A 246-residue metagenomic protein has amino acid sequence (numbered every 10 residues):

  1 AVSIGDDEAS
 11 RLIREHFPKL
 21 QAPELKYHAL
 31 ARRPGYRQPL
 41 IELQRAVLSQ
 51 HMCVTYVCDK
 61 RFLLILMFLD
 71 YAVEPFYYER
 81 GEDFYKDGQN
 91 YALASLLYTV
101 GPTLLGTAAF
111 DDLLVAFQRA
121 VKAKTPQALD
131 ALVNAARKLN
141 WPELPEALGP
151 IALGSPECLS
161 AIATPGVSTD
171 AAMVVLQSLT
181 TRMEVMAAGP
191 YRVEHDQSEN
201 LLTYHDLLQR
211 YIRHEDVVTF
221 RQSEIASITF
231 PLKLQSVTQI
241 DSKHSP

Functional and structural regions predicted by a protein language model:
A1-R33, Q38-T55: An N-terminal structural lobe/cap that precedes and organizes the functional/catalytic core across diverse proteins
V57-P246: A two-mode feature
